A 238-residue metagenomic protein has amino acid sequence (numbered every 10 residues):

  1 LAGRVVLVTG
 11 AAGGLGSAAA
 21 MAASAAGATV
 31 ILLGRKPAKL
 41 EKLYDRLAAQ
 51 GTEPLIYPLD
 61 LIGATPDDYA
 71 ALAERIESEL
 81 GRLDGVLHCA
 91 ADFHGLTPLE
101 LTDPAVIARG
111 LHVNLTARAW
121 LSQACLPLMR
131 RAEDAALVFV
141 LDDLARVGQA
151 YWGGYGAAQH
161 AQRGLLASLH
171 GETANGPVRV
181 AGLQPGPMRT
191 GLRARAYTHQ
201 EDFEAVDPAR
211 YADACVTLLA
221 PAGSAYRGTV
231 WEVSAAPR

Functional and structural regions predicted by a protein language model:
A12-G13: Conserved glycine-rich cofactor-binding loop
A28-L43: Conserved glycine-rich Rossmann-like NAD(P)H-binding loop of the short-chain dehydrogenase/reductase
A49-T65: Rossmann-fold cofactor-recognition segment
I62-A70, E74, A91-A108, Y151: Conserved mid-core segment of classical short-chain dehydrogenase/reductases
D84, E100-A119, V138, Q162: Catalytic Tyr-X3-Lys loop
D92, R130, D134-N175, P187: Catalytic loop of short-chain dehydrogenase/reductase
V113-E133, G171: Amphipathic alpha-helical dimer-interface segment in Rossmann-like NAD(P)H-dependent oxidoreductases
N175-V178, G182-L183, T190, T198-R238: C-terminal helical subdomain
